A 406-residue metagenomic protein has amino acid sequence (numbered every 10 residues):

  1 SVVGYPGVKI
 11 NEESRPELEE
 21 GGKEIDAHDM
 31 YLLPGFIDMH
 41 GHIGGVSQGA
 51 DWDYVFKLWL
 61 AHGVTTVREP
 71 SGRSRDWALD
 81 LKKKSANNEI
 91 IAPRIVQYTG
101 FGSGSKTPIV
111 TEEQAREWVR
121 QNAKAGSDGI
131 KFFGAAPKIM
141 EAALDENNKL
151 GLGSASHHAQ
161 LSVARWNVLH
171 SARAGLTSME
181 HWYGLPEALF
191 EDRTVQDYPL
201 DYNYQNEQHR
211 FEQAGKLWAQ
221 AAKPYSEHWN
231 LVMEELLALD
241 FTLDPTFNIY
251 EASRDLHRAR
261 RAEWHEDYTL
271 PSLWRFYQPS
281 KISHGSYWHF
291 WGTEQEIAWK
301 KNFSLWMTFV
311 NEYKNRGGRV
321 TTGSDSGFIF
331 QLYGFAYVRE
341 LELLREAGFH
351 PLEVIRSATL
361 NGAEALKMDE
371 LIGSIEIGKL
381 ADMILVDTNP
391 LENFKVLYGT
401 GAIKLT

Functional and structural regions predicted by a protein language model:
S1-L33: Histidine-rich, glycine-flanked metal-binding segment
P34-G45, S154-A159: Histidine-centered catalytic micro-motifs
S47-L58, T107-Q121, S162-L169: Short, acidic/polar
V55-D76, A92-G102, A123-A135, L144 (+4 more regions): Divalent metal-dependent hydrolysis catalytic cores, especially in the metallo-beta-lactamase
S74-L81, G134-N148, L189-L200: Active-site-adjacent beta->alpha loops and helix N-cap segments on the catalytic face of soluble alpha/beta enzymes
G100-L150, T177-S178, A188, Q205-K223: Active-site gating/metal-coordination segments in enzymes
W118-D128, L185-A347: Active-site neighborhoods of metal-dependent hydrolases
L380-T406: C-terminal cap of metal-dependent C-N hydrolases
